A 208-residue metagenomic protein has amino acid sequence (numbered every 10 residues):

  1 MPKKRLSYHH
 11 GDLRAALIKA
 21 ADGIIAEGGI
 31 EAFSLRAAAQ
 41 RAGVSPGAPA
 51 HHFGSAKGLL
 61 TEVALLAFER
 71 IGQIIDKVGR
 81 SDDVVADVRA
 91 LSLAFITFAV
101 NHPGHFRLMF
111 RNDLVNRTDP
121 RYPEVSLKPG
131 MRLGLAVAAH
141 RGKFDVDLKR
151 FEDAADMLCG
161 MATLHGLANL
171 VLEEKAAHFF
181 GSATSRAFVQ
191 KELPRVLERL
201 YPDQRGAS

Functional and structural regions predicted by a protein language model:
M1-D12, Q204-S208: N-terminal intrinsically disordered/low-complexity leader segments
L13-D22, A38, V63-I71, I75 (+1 more regions): Generic hydrophobic, amphipathic alpha-helix propensity
A16, A20, I24-G58, E62: Helix-turn-helix
I25, L60-A67, I75, M109 (+1 more regions): Alpha-helical DNA-contacting segments of helix-turn-helix folds
E62, D76-H105, G130, R150 (+1 more regions): Hydrophobic alpha-helical connector segments
T97, G104-L135, H178-A183: Short secondary-structure transition hinges
T118-F144, A154-C159, R186-R199: Amphipathic alpha-helical packing segments from all-alpha helical-bundle domains
G160-F179, R195-G206: Amphipathic C-terminal alpha-helical segment
